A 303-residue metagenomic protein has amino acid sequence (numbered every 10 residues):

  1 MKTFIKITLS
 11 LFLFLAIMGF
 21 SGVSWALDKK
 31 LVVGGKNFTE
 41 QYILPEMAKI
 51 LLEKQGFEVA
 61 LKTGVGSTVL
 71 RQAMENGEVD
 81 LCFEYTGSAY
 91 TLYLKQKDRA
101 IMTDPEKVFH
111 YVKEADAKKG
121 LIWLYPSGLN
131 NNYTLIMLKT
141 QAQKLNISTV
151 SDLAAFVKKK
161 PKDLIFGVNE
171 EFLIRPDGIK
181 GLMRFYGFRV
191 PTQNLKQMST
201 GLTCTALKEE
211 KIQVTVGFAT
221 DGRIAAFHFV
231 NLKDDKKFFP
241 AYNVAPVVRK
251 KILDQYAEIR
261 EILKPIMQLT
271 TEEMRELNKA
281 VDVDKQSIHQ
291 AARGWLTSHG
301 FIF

Functional and structural regions predicted by a protein language model:
L27-E40, E58-K62, P161-V168: Short, well-ordered beta-strand elements
A48-Q55, V150-T192, G294-F301: Ligand-binding cleft/hinge of the Venus flytrap
I50-L51, T68-V79, K95, K180-F185 (+1 more regions): Short helices/loops that flank or line small-molecule/ion binding pockets
L61-Q72, E170, P191-T205: Short helix-initiation/N-cap motifs at beta->coil->alpha
T63-S67, G77-Y90, V108, T200 (+3 more regions): Beta->alpha turn/N-cap motifs
Y93-L124, E209-K211, R223-K237: Ligand-binding "clamshell"
P105-I165, K250, Q268: A conserved helix-loop-strand patch within extracytoplasmic ligand-binding domains of the periplasmic binding
L173-D177, G181-F185, A257-F303: An extracytoplasmic/periplasmic, membrane-proximal ligand-sensing/linker region
